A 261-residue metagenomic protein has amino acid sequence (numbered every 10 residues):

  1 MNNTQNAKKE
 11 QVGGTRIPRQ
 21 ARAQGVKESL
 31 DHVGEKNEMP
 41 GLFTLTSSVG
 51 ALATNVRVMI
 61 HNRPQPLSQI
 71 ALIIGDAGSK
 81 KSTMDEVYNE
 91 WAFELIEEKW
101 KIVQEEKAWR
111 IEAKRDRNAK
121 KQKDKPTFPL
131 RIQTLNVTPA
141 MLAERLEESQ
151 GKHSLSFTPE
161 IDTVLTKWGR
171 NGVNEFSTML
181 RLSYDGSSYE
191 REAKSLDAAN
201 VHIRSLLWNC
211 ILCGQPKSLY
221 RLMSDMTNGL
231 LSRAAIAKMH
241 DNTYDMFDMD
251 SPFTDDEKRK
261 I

Functional and structural regions predicted by a protein language model:
M1-I261: Phosphate-handling catalytic cores of nucleic-acid transaction enzymes
